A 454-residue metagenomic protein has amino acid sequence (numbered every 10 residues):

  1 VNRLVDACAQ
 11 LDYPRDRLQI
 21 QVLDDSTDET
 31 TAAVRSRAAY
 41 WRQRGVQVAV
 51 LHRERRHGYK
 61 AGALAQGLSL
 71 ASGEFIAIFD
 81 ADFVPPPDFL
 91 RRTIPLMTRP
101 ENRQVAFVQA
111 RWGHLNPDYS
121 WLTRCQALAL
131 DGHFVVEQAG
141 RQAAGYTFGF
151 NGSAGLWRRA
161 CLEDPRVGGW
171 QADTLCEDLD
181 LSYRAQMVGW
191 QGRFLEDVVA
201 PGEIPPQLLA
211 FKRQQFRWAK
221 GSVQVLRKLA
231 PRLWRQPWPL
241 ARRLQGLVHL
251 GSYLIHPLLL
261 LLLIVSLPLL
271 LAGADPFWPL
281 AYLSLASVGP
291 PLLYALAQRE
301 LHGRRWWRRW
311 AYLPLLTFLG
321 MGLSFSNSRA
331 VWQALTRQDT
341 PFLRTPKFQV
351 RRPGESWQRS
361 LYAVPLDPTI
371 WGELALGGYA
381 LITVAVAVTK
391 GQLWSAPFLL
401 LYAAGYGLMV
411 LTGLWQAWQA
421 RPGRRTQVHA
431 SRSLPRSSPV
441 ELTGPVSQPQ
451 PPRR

Functional and structural regions predicted by a protein language model:
V1-Q10, G62: Short, well-formed alpha-helical segments that are part of the catalytic scaffolds of diverse glycosyltransferases
R3, E196-A210: Active-site donor/metal-binding and catalytic loop motifs of nucleotide-sugar-dependent glycosylation enzymes
D6-R56, T98: Acidic donor-binding segment of Leloir-type glycosyltransferases
S26, D80-V84, A185: The conserved acidic donor/metal-binding loop of glycosyltransferases
A38-E74, P87-L175, D180, Q186-M187 (+2 more regions): Long helical/loop segments within the catalytic core of UDP-sugar-dependent glycosyltransferases, especially the large
S182-P201: Catalytic donor-sugar/metal-binding loop of nucleotide-sugar-dependent glycosyltransferases
R235-L258, Q349-L381: Loop-to-transmembrane boundary segments
S252-P341, L366-R436: Membrane-embedded multi-pass helical conduit in multi-pass membrane proteins, especially envelope-biosynthetic
